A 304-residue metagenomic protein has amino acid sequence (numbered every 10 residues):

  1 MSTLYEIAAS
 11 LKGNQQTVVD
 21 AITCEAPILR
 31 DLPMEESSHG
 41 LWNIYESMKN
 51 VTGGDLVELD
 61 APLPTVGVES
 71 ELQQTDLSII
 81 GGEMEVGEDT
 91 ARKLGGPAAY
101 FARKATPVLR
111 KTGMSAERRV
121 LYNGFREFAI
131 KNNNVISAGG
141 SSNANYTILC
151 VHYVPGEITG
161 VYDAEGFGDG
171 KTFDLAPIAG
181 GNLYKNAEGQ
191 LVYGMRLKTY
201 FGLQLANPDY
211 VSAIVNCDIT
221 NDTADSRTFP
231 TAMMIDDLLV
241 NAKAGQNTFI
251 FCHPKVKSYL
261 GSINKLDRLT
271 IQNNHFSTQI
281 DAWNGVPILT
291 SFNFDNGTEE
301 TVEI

Functional and structural regions predicted by a protein language model:
S2-A26, R30, E36-E46, V66-I304: Core alpha/beta structural scaffold of self-assembling particle/tube/pore-forming proteins
I44-V68: Glycine-rich, compositionally biased intrinsically disordered regions
